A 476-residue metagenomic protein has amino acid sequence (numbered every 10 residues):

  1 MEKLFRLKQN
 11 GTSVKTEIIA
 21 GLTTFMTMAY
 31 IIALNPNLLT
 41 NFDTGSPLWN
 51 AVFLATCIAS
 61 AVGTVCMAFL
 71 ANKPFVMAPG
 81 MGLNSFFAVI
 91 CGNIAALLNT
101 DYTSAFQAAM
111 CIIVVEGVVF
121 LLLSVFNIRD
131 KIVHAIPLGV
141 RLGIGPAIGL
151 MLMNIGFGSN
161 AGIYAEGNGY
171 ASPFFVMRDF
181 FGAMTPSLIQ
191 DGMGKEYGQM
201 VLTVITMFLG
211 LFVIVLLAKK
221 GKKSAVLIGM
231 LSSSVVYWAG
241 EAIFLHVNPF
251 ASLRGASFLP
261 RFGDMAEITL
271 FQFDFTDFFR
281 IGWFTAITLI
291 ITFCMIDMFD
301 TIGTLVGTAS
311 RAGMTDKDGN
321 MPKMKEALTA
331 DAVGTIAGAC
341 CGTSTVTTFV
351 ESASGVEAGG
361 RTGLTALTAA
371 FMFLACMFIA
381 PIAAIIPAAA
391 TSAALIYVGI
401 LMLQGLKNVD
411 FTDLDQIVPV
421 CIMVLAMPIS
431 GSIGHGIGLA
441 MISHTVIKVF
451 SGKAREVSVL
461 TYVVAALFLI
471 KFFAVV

Functional and structural regions predicted by a protein language model:
M1-F53, M193-K195, M230-K325, F468-I470: Helix-loop-helix hairpins and the membrane-proximal interhelical loops of multi-pass alpha-helical transport proteins
E2-N35, A59-S60, G80-V89, N93-I148 (+1 more regions): Helix-loop-helix junctions within the multi-pass membrane cores of secondary transporters/permeases
L22-A29, V62-V65, F69, M153 (+4 more regions): Hydrophobic/aromatic residues within the transmembrane alpha-helices of Major Facilitator Superfamily
N35, V62-C66, V204-V215, S232-H246 (+1 more regions): Structural signature of multi-pass alpha-helical membrane transport proteins
N37-A51, C91-A108, R280, F284-A286 (+2 more regions): Helix-coil boundary and interhelical linker segments in multi-pass alpha-helical membrane proteins
T40, A68, N72-V76, L97 (+8 more regions): Transmembrane helix-loop junctions in multipass membrane proteins, especially transporters and channels
A59-M81: Juxtamembrane transmembrane-helix boundary signature
A95, Y102-S232, L367-V476: Membrane-embedded alpha-helical modules
